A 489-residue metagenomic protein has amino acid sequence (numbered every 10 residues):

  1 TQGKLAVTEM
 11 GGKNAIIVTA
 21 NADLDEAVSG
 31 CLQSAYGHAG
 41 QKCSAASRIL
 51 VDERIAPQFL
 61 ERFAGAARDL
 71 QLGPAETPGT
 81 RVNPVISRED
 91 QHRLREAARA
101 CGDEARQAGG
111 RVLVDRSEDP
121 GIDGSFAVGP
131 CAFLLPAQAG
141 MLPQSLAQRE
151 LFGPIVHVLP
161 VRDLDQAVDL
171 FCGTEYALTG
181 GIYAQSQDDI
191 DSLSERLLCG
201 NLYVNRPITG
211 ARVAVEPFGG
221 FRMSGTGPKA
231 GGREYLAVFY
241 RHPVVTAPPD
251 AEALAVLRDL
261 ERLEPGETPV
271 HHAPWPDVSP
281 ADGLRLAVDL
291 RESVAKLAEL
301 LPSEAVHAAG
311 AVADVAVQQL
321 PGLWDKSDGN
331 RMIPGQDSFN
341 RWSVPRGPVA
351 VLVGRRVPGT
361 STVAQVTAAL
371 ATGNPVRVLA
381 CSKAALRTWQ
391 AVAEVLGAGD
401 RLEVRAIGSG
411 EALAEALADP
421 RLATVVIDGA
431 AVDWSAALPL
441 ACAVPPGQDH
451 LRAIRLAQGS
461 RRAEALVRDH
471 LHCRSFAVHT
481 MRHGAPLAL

Functional and structural regions predicted by a protein language model:
T1-L142, V161-D165, V204, V238-K296 (+10 more regions): ALDH superfamily catalytic-core signature
A108-V114, A177-Y183, C199-R206: Bilobed periplasmic-binding protein-like "clamshell/Venus-flytrap" ligand-binding domains
G124-P130, Q148-I155, T174-L178: Conserved glycine-rich beta-strand-loop-beta hairpin in the small C-terminal domain of fold type I
F171, I190-L193, L198, Y203 (+3 more regions): Catalytic cores of nucleotide-enabled group-transfer and carboxylate-activating enzymes in metabolic and assembly-line
A311-R341: Extended, non-globular alpha-helical segments
W342-P348: A short, charged/proline- and glycine-enriched loop that marks the coil->beta-strand transition at the N-terminal
A369-A371: Short hydrophobic alpha-helices that are characteristic scaffold elements of the AMP-binding
